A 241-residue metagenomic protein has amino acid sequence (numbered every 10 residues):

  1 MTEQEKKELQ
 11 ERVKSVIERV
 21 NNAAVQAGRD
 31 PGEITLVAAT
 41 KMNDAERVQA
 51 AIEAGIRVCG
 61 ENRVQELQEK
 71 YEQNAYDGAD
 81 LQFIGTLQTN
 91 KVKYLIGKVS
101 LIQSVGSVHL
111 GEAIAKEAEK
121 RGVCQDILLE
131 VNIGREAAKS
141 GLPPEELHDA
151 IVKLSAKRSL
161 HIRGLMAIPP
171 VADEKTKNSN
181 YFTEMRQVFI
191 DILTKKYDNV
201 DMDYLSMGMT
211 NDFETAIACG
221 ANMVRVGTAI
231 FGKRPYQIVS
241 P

Functional and structural regions predicted by a protein language model:
M1-N211, C219, F231-K233: Conserved alpha/beta-domain cores
I52, S240-P241: Short glycine/proline- and charge-enriched loop/turn segments that cap or connect secondary-structure elements
A221-V239: Gly/Pro- and small hydrophobic-enriched strand-loop and loop-to-helix capping segments that sit at the rims
